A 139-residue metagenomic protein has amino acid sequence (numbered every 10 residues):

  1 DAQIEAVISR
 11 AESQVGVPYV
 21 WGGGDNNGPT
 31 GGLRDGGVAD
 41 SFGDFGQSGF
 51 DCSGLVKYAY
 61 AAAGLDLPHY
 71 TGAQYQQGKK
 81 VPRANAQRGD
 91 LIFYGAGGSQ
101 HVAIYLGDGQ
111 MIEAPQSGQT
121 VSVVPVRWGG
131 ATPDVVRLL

Functional and structural regions predicted by a protein language model:
D1-G24, P29-G37, L138-L139: Intrinsically disordered, low-complexity, Pro/Ser/Thr/Asn/Gly/Ala-rich spacer/linker segments adjacent to signal
A2-A6, E12-Q14, A84-Q87, G95-G98 (+2 more regions): Extracellular/periplasmic catalytic domains that process cell-envelope and extracellular macromolecules
R10-Q14, Y58-D66, I92-G95: Structured segments of extracytoplasmic/periplasmic soluble domains in secreted or envelope-associated proteins
V20-R88: Catalytic cysteine-centered active-site loop
F45-Q47, Y94-G95, P125-V126: Short Gly/Pro-enriched turn/cap motifs at secondary-structure boundaries
L65-T120: ...with weaker cross-activation on analogous glycine-rich loops/strands in unrelated enzymes
S117-G129: Short solvent-exposed strand/turn elements
W128-L139: Short, low-complexity, Pro/Ser/Thr/Gly-rich segments in the mature regions of secreted, periplasmic
